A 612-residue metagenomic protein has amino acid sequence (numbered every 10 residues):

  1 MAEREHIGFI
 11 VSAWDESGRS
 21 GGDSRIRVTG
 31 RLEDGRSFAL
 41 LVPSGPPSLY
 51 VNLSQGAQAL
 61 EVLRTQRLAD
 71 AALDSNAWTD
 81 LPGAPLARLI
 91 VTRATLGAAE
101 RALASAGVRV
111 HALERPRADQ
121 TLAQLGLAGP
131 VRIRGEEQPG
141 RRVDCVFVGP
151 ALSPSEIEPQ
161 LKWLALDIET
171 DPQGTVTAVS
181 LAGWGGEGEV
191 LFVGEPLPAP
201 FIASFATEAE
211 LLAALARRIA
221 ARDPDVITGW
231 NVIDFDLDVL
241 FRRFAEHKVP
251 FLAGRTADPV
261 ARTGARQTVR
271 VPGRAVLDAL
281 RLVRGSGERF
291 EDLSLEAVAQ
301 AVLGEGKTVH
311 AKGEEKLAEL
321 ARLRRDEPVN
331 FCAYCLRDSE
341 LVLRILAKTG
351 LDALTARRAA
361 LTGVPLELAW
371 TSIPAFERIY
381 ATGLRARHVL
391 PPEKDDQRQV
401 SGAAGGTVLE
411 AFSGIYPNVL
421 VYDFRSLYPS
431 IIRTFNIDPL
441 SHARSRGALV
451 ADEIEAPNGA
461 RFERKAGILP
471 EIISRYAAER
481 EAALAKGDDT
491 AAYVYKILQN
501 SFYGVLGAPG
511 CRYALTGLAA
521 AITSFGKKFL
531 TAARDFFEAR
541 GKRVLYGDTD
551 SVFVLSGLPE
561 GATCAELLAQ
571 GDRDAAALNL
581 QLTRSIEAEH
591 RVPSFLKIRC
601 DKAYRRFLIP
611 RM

Functional and structural regions predicted by a protein language model:
M1-L81: Long, charged/polar, low-complexity intrinsically disordered N-terminal extensions that precede catalytic
A2-E5, R64-P159: N-terminal accessory regions of nucleic-acid-interacting proteins
A2-H6, L122-A123, G129, A318-F435 (+5 more regions): Common nucleic-acid-contacting/processivity interface regions adjacent to the catalytic cores of nucleic-acid enzymes
Q160-T170, L420-Y422: Two-metal-ion RNase H-like nuclease active-site motif
A199-A206, D223, I227, L237 (+1 more regions): Active-site-proximal helix-loop-helix substrate-binding element of RNase H-like nuclease domains
L215-V239: Proline-aspartate-enriched helix->loop->beta-strand connector
D236-A245, R425-P439: Short active-site loop/helix that positions an aromatic residue
V554-M612: C-terminal polymerase-core module
